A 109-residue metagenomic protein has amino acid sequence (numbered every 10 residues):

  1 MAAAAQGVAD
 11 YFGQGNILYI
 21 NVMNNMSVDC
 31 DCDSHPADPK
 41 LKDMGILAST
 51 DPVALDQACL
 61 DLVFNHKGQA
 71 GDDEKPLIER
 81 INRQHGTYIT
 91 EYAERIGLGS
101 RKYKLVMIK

Functional and structural regions predicted by a protein language model:
M1-K109: Extended, low-polarity segments enriched in aliphatic/aromatic residues
